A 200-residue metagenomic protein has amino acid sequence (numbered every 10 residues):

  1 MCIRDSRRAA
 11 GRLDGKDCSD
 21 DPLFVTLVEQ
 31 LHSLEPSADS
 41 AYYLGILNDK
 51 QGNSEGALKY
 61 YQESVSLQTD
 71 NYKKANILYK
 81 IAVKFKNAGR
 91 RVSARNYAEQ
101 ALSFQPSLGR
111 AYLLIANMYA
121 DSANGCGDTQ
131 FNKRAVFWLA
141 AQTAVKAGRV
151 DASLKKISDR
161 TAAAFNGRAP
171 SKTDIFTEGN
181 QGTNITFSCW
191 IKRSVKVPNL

Functional and structural regions predicted by a protein language model:
M1-S6: Conserved small/polar residues in nucleotide/adenosyl-binding loops
D14-C18, T69-Y72, V83-G89, A116 (+3 more regions): Short coil/turn linking the two alpha-helices of tandem helical-hairpin repeats
S33-L34, L67-D70, F104, V150: Structural marker of alpha-solenoid helical repeat scaffolds
S37, N71-K74, S107-L108, L154: Residue-level recognition of tetratricopeptide repeat
N96-S103, A120, N132-K156, A162-N166: TPR/TPR-like (Sel1-like) alpha-helical repeat modules
K146-L200: Terminal, low-structured helical/coil segments at or just beyond the last alpha-helical repeat
